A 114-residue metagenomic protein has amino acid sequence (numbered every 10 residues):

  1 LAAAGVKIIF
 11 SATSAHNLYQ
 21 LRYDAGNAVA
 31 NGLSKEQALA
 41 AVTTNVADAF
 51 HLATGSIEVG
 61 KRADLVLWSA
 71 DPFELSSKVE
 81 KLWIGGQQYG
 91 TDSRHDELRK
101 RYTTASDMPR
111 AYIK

Functional and structural regions predicted by a protein language model:
L1-W68, Q88: His/Asp/Glu-enriched, well-ordered alpha-helical/loop segment that forms or immediately abuts the divalent-metal
Y23, F50, L82, T103-A105: A generic membrane alpha-helix/interface feature
V59-Y102: C-terminal cap of metal-dependent C-N hydrolases
T104-K114: Short, solvent-exposed cationic patches
